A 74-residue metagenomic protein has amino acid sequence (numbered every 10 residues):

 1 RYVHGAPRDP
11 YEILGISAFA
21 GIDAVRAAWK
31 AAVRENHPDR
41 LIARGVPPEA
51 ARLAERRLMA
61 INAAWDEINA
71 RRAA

Functional and structural regions predicted by a protein language model:
R1-A74: N-terminal J-domain/J-like co-chaperone modules of DnaJ/Hsp40 proteins
